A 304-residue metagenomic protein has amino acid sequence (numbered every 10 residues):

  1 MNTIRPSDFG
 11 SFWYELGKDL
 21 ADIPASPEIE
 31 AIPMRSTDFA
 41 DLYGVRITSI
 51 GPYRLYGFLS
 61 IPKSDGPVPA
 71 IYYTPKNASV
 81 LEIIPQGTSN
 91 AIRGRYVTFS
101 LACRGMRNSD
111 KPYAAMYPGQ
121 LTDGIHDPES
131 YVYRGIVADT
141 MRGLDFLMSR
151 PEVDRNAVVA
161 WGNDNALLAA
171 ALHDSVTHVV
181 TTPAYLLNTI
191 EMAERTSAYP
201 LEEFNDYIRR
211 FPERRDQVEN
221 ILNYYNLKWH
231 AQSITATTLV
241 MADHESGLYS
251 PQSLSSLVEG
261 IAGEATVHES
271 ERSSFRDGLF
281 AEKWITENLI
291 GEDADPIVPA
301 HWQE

Functional and structural regions predicted by a protein language model:
M1-A40, D293-E304: N-terminal targeting or regulatory segments adjacent to alpha/beta-hydrolase or S9 domains
E28-K63: Long amphipathic N-terminal alpha/beta scaffold segment
G57-P62, G66-A78: Short beta-strand element of the alpha/beta-hydrolase
E82, T88-A138: Cap/lid segment of the alpha/beta-hydrolase catalytic domain
L121-W161: Gly/Ser-rich "nucleophile elbow"/oxyanion-hole loop immediately N-terminal to the catalytic nucleophile in hydrolases
A166-P212: Hydrolase active-site cap/lid region
R195-E259: The feature captures the conserved acid-bearing segment of alpha/beta-hydrolase catalytic domains
Q252-E304: C-terminal catalytic histidine-bearing segment of alpha/beta-hydrolase fold enzymes
